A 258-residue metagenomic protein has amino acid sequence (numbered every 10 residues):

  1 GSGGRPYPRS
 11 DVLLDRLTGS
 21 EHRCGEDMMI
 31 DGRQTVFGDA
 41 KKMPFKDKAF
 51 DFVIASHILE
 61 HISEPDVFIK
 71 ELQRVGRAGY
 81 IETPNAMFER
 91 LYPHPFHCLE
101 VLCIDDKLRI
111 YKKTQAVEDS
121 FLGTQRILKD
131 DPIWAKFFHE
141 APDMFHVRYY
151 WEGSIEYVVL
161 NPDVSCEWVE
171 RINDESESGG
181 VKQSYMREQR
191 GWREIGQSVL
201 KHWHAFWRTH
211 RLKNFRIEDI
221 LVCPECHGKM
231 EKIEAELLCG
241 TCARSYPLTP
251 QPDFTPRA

Functional and structural regions predicted by a protein language model:
G1-F88: Conserved SAM-binding loop
T35-F37, D66-R211: S-adenosyl-L-methionine-dependent methyltransferase catalytic module, highlighting the catalytic core
V101, M230, S245-Y246: A structural signal for short hydrophobic beta-strand segments in well-ordered beta-sheet cores
L108, L237-L238, P252-D253: Hydrophobic residues embedded in beta-strands of well-ordered beta-sheets
H210-I220, G228-I233: Short, flexible, mixed-charge glycine/proline-rich loop motifs that serve as phosphate/nucleic-acid-contacting
C223-C226, C239-C242: Short cysteine-rich clusters marking metal-coordination/redox-active sites
E231-A235, T249-Q251: Short Cys/His-rich "knuckle" micro-motifs
R244-A258: Short metal-binding segments enriched for Cys and/or His
